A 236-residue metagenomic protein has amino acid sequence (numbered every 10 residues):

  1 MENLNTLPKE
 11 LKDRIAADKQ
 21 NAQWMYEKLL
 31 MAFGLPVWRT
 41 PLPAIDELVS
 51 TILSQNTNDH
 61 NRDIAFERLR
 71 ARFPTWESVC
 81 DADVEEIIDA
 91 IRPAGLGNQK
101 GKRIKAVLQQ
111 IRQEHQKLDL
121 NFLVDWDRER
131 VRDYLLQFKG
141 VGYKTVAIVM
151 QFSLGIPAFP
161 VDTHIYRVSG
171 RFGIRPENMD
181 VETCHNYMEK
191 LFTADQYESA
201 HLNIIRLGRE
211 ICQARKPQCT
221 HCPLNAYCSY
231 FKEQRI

Functional and structural regions predicted by a protein language model:
N3, L7-I236: Catalytic cores of DNA base-excision repair glycosylases
